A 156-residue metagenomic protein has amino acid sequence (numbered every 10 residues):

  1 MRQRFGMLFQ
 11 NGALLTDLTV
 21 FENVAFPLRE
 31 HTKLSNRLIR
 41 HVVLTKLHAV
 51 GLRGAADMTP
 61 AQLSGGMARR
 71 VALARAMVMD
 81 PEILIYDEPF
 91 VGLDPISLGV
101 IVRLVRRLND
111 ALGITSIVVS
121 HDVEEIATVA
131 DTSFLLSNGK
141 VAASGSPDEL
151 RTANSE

Functional and structural regions predicted by a protein language model:
R37-G54: Conserved ABC ATPase "signature" region
T59-L63, M67: Conserved ABC ATPase signature
D80: Conserved catalytic motifs of ABC-family nucleotide-binding domains
L84-D87: Catalytic Walker B motif of ABC-type/P-loop ATPase nucleotide-binding domains
S120-H121: H-loop/switch region of ABC-family ATPase nucleotide-binding domains
I126-T128: A short, surface-exposed alpha-helical micro-motif characterized by mixed small hydrophobic and charged/polar residues
K140-E156: Conserved beta-strand-loop-alpha-helix hinge in the C-terminal portion of ABC ATPase nucleotide-binding domains
